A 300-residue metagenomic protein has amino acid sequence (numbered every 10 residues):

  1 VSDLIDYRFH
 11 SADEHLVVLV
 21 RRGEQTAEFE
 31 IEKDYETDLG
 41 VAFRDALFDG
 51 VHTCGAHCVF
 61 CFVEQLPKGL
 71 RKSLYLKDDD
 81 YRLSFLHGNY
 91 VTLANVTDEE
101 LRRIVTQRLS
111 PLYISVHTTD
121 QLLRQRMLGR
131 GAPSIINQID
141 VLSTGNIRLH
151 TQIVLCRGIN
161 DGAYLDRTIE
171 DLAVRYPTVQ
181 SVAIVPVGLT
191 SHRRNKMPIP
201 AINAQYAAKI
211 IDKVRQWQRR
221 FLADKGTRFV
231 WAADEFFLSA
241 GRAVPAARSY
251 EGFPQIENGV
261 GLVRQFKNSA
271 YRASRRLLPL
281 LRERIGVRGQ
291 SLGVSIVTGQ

Functional and structural regions predicted by a protein language model:
V1-S2: Conserved PDZ fold ligand-binding element
I5-R21, K33-E36: Short, compositionally biased
E24-T26, K33-T178, G188-W217: Conserved Radical SAM active-site core
A173, T178-K267: Radical SAM enzyme [4Fe-4S]-AdoMet core and its adjacent flexible, acidic and glycine-rich loops/tails across
Y271-S274: A contiguous, basic/glycine-rich beta-loop/short-helix subdomain that forms a polymer-engagement track
E283-R284: Glycine-biased, low-complexity coil/linker segments
G293-Q300: Redox- and metal-dependent alpha/beta enzyme cores, enriched for Fe-S-associated oxidoreductases and cofactor-handling
